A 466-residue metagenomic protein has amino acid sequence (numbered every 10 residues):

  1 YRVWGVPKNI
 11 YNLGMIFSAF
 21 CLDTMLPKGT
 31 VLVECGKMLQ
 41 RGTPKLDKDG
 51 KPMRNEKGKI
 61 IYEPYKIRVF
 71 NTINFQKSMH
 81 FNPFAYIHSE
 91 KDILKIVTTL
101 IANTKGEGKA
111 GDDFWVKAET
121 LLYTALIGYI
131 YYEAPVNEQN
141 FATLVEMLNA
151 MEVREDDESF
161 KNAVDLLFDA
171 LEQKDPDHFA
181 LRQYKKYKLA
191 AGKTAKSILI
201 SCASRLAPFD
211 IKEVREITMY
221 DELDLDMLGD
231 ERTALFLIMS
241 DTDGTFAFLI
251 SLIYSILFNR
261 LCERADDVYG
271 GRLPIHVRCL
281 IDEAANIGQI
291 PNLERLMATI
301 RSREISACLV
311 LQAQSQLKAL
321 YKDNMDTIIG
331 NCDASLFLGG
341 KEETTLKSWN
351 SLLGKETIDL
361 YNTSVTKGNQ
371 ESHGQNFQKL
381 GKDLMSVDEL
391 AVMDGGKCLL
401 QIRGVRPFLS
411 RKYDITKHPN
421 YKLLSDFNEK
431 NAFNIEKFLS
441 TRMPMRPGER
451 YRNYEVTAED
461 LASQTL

Functional and structural regions predicted by a protein language model:
Y1-I305, L320, M325, D388-L409 (+1 more regions): P-loop NTPase motor domains
M297-L399: Conserved ATP-driven motor cores of ASCE-family P-loop NTPases powering translocation/secretion/packaging/pilus
